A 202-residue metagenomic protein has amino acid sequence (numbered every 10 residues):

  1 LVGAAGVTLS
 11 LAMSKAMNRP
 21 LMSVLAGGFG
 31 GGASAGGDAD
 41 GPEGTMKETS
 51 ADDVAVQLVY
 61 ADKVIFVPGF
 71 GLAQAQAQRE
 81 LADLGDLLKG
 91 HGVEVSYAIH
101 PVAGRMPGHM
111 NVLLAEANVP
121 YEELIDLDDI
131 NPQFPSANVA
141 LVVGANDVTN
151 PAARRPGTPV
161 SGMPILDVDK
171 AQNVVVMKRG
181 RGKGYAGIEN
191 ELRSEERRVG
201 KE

Functional and structural regions predicted by a protein language model:
V2-A61: Membrane-interfacial segments at transmembrane helix termini in multi-pass membrane proteins
A35-T45, E94-S161: Active-site rim loops that border cofactor/substrate pockets in soluble metabolic enzymes
E43-V56, A77-Q78, V102-A103, Y121-D128 (+1 more regions): A general structural motif
D53-I65, L88-G90, F134-A137: Glycine-rich phosphate/diphosphate-binding loops that line cofactor/substrate pockets in enzymes
F70-L72, A145-V148, G180-G182: Short glycine-rich anion-binding loops that position phosphate/pyrophosphate groups of nucleotides and phosphorylated
Q78-K89: Histidine-anchored nucleotide/phosphate-binding helix
A152-E196: Glycine-rich, acidic loop regions that bind phosphate or pyrophosphate groups
R197-E202: Conserved small/polar residues in nucleotide/adenosyl-binding loops
